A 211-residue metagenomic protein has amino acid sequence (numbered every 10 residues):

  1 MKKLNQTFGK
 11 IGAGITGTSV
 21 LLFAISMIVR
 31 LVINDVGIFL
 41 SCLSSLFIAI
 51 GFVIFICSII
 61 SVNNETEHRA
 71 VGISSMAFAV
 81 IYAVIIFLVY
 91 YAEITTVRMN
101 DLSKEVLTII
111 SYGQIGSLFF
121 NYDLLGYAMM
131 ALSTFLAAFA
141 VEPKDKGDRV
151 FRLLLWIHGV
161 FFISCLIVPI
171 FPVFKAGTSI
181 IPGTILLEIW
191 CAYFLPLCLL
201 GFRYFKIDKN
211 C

Functional and structural regions predicted by a protein language model:
M1-C211: Hydrophobic, aromatic-enriched alpha-helical segments typical of multi-pass transmembrane helices
